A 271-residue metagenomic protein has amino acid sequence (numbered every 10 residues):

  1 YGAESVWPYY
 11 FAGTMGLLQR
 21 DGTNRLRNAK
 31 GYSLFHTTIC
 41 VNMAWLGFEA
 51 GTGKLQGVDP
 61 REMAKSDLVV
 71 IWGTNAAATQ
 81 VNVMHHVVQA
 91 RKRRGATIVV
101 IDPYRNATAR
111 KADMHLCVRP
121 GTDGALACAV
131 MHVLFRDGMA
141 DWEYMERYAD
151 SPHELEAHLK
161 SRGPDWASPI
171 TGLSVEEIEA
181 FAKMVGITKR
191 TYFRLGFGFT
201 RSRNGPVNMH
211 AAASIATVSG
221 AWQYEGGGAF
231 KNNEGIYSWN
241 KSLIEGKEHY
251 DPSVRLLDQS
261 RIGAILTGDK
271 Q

Functional and structural regions predicted by a protein language model:
Y1-N233, I244, P252-Q271: Cofactor-pocket helix-loop regions in the catalytic cores of large enzyme subunits
